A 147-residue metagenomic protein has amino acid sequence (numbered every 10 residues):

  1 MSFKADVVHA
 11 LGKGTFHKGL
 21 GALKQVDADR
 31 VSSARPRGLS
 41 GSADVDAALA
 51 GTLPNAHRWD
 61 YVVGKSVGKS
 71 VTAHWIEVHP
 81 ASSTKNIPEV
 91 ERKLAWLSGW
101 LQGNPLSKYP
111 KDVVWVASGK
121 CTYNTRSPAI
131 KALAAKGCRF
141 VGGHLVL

Functional and structural regions predicted by a protein language model:
M1-P54: Acidic-basic catalytic patches of nuclease active cores, encompassing PD-(D/E)XK and other metal-cofactor nuclease
K4-A5, K108-L147: Domain-level recognition of nuclease-like catalytic cores that cleave nucleotide substrates
A50-L53, A81-K85, K120-N124: Short acidic, S/G/P-rich loop/turn micro-motifs used as interaction or catalytic elements
Y61-V63, T72-S83: Conserved catalytic cores of phosphodiester-cleaving nucleases, focusing on short active-site segments
S82-A95: Mg2+/Mn2+-dependent nuclease catalytic core
L94-S98, I130: Generic structural signal for well-ordered alpha-helices, preferentially at hydrophobic/aromatic core positions
G99-Y109: Arginine/glycine-rich "motif VI" loop of SF2 helicases in the C-terminal RecA-like domain
